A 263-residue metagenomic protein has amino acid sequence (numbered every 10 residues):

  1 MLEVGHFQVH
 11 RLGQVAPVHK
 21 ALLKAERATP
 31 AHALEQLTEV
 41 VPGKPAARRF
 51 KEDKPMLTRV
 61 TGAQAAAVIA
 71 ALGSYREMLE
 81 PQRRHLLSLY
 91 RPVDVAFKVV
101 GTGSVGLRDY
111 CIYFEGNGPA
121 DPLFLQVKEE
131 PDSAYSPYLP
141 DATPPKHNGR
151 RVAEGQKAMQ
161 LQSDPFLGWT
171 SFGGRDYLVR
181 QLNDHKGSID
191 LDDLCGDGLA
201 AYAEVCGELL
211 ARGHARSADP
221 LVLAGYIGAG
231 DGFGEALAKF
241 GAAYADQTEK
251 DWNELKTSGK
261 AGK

Functional and structural regions predicted by a protein language model:
M1-A28, Y75-K263: Conserved ATP-binding subdomain of kinase catalytic cores across diverse folds
M1-T61: Contiguous mid-protein beta-loop-alpha structural module that forms a pocket-lining wall or clamp of enzyme active
V40-V93: Ordered core of a single globular domain
